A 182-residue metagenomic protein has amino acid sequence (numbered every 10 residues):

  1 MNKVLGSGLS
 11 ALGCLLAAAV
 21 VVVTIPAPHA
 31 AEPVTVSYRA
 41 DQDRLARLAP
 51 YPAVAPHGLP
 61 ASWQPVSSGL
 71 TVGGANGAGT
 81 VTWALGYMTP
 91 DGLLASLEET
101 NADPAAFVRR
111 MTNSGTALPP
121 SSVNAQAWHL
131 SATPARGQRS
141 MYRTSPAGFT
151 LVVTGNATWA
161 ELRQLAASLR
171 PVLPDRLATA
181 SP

Functional and structural regions predicted by a protein language model:
M1-L5, T179-P182: Short, low-complexity, intrinsically disordered N-terminal peptides in bacterial proteins
N2, G6-P26: Hydrophobic membrane-insertion alpha-helices, especially the h-region of bacterial N-terminal signal peptides
V23, T116-P182: A short, solvent-exposed beta-edge/loop patch
I25, H29-P33: Membrane-interfacial segments
E32, S37-G137: Short, solvent-exposed recognition patches
